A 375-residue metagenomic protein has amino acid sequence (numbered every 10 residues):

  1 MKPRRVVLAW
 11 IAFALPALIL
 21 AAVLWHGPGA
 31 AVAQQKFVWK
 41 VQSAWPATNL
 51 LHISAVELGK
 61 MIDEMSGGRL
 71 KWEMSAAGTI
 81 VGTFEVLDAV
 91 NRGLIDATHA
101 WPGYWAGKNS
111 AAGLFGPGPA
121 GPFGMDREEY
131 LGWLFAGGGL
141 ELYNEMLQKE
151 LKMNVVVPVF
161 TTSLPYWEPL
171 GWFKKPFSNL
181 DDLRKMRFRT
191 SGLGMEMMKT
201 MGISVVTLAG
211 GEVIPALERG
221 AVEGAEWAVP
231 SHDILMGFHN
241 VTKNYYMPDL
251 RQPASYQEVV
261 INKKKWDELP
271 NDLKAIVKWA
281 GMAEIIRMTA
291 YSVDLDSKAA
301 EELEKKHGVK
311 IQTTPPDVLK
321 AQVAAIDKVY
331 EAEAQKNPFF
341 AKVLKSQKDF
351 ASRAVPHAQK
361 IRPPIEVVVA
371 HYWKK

Functional and structural regions predicted by a protein language model:
M1-L8: N-terminal secretory signal peptides that target proteins for export/translocation
W10-P16, W25-Y130, K149, M153-K375: N-terminal secretory/targeting leader peptides
E129-L147: Signature of the catalytic double-stranded beta-helix
